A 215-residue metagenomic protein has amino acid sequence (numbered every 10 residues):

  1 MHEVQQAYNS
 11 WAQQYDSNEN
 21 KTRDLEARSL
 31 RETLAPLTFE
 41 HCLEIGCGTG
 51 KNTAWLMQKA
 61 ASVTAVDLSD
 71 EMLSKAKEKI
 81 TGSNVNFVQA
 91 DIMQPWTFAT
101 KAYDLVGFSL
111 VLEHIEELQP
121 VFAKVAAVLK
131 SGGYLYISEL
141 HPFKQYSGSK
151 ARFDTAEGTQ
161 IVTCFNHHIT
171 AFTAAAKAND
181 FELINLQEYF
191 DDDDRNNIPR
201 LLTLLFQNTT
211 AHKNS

Functional and structural regions predicted by a protein language model:
M1-L37, K51, W55, K75: Conserved class I S-adenosyl-L-methionine
F39-G46: Conserved class I S-adenosyl-L-methionine
C47-Q94: Class I SAM-dependent methyltransferase SAM/SAH-binding core
Q94-T100: Short conserved loop adjoining the S-adenosyl-L-methionine
G107: A conserved beta-strand element that flanks and buttresses the S-adenosyl-L-methionine
Q119-S131: A short glycine-rich, Lys/Arg-flanked "PGG" loop and its adjoining helix->strand segment in the class I
Y136-T163: Conserved class I S-adenosyl-L-methionine
C164-L186: Short alpha-helix
